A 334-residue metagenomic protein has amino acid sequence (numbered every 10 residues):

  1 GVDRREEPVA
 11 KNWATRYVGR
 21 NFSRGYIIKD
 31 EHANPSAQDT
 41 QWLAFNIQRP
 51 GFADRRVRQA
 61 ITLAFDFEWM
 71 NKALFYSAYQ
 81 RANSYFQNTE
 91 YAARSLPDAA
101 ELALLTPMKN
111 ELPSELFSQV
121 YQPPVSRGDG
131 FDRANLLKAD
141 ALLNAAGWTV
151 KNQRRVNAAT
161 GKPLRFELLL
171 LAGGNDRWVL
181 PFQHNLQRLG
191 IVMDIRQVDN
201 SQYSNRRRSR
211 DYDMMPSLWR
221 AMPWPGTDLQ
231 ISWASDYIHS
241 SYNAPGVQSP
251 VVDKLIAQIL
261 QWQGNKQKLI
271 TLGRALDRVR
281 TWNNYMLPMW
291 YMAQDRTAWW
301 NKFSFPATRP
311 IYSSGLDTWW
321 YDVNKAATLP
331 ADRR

Functional and structural regions predicted by a protein language model:
G1-R49, A60, F65-T89, M214-M222: Extracellular/periplasmic solute-recognition and catalytic clefts
A33-P35, G130-D132, P310-Y312: Short Gly/Pro-enriched turn/cap motifs at secondary-structure boundaries
Q41, K162-A172, M193-R196, D213: Short, well-ordered beta-strand elements
R49-V57, W262: Short helix-loop capping/hinge motifs at secondary-structure junctions, enriched in acidic/polar residues
R55, L136-E167: Immediate post-signal peptide segment of exported/extracytoplasmic ligand-binding proteins
T62-P123, L136-D140, G173-H184, S204-R334: Detector for C-terminal structural segments
F182-V192: Short alpha-helix C-terminal cap/hinge motif
I195-N205: Short helix-initiation/N-cap motifs at beta->coil->alpha
